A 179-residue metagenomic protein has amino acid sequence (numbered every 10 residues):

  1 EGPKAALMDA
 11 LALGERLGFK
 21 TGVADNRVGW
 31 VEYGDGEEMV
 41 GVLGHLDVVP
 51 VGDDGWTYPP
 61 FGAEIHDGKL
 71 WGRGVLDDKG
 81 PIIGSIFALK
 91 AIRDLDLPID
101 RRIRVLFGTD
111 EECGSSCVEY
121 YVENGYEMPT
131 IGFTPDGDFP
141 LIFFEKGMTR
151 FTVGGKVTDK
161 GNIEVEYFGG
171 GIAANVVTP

Functional and structural regions predicted by a protein language model:
E1-G52: N-terminal helical capping/dimerization or prosegment-like subdomains of hydrolases acting on amide or phosphate bonds
G2, A6, P81, C117-V118: Residues at alpha-helix caps and immediate loop-helix transition turns in enzyme cores, especially N- and C-cap
L11, I83-K90, E119-E123, G154: Predominant activation on well-ordered alpha-helical scaffold segments within soluble catalytic domains
W30, R104, R150-G154: Beta-strand secondary-structure signal
G36-V40, H66-D67, I99-I103, E127-I131 (+2 more regions): Short coil/turn connectors at secondary-structure junctions
M39-F107, C113: Active-site metal-coordination/substrate-binding segment of hydrolases, especially metallo-dependent peptidases
E112, V118-P179: Midchain, well-structured core segments that form catalytic/ion-binding scaffolds
